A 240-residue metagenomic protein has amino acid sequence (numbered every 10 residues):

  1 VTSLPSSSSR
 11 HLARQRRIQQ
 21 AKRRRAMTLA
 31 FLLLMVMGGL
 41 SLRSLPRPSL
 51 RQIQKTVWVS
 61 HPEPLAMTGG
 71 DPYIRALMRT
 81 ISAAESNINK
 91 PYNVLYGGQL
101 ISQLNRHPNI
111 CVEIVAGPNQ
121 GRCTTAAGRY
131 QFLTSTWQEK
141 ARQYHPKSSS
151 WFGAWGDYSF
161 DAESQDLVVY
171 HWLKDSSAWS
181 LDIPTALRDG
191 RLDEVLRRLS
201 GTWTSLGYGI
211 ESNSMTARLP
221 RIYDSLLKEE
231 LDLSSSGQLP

Functional and structural regions predicted by a protein language model:
V1-R23: N-terminal Lys/Arg-rich, disordered targeting/topogenic segments
T2-L4, M27-F152, V168, W172-W179 (+3 more regions): Cell-wall polysaccharide-cleaving catalytic domain and substrate-binding groove, primarily in peptidoglycan/chitin
W155-D166: Active-site metal-coordination segments of metallo-dependent hydrolases
